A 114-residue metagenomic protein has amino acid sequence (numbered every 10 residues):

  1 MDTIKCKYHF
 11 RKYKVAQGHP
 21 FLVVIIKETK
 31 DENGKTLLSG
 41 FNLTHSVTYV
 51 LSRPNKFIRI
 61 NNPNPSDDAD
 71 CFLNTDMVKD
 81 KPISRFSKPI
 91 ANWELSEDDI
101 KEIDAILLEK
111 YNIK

Functional and structural regions predicted by a protein language model:
M1-A16: Short coil-to-beta transition motif at edge beta-strands of beta-rich domains
K5, G34, D67-A69: A short, polar/charged loop/turn motif at coil->beta-strand junctions and beta-hairpin connectors
H9, H19-F21, C71: Short beta-strand or tight-loop elements that sit immediately N-terminal to catalytic metal-binding acidic residues
H9, Y13, N55, N61 (+1 more regions): Small/flexible residues
F10, I25, P54, M77-K79: Generic N-terminal leader/processing signal
Q17-N62: Compact nucleic-acid interaction/catalytic patches
I60-K114: C-terminal terminal-subdomain/extension
